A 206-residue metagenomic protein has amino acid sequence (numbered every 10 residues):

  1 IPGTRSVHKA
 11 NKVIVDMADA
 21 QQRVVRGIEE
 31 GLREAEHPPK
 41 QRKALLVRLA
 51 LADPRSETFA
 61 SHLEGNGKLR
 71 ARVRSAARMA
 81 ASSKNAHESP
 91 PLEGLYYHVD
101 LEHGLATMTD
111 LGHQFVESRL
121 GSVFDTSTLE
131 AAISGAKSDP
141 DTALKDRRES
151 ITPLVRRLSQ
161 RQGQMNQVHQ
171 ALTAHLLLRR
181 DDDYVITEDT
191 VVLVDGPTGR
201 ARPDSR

Functional and structural regions predicted by a protein language model:
I1-R206: Conserved P-loop NTPase motor core
